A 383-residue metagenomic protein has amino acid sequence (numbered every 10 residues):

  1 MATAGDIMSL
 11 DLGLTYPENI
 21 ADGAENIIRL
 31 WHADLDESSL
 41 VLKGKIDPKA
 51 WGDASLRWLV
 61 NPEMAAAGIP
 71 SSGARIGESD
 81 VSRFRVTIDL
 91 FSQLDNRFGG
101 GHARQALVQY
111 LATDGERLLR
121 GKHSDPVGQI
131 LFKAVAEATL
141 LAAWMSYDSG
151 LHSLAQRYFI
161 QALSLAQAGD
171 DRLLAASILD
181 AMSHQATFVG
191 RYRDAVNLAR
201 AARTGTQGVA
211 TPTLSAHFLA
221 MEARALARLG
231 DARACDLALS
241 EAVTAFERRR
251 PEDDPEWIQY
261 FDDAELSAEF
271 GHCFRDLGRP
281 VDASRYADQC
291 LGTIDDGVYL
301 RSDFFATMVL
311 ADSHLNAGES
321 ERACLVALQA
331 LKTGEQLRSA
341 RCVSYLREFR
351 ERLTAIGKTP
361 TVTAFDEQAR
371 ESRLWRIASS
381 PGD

Functional and structural regions predicted by a protein language model:
A2-V86: Compositionally biased, long intrinsically disordered regions
S71-V81, R85-D383: Conserved binding/catalytic microenvironments
